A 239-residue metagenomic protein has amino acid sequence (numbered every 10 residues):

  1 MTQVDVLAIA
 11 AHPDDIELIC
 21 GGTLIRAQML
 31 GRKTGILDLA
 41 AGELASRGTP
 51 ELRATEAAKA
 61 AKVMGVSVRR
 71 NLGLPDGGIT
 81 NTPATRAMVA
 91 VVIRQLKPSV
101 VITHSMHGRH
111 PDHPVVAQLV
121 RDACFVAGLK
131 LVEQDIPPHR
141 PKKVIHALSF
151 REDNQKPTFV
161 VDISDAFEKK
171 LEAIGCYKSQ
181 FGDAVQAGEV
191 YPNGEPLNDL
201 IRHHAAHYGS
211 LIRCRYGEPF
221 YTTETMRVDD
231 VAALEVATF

Functional and structural regions predicted by a protein language model:
M1-L7, N81-F239: Metal-dependent de-N-acetylase/amidase catalytic core
M1-L96, A233-V236: Active-site rim/loop-helix segments in enzyme catalytic domains that contact anionic ligands
